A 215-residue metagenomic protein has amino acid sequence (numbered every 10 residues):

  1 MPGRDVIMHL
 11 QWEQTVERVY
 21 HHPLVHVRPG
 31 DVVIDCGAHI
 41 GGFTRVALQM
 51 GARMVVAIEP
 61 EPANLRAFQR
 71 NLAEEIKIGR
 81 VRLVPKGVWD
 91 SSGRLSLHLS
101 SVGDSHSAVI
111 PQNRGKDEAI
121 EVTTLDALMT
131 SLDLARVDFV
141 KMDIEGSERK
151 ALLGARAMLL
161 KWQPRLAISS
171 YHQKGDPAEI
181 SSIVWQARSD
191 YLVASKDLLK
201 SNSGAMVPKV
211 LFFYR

Functional and structural regions predicted by a protein language model:
M1-R215: Phosphate/nucleotide-binding beta-alpha loop and adjacent structural elements of enzyme active sites
